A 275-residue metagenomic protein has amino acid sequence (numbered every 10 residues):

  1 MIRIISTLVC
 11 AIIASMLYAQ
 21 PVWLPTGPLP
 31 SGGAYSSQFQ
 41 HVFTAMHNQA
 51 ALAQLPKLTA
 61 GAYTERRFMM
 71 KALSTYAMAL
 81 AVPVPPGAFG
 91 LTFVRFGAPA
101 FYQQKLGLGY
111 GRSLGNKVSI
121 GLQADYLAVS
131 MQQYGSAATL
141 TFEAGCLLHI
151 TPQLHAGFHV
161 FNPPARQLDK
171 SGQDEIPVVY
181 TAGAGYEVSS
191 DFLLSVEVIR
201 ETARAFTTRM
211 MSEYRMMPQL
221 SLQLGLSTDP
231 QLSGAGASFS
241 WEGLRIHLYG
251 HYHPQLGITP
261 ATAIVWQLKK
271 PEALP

Functional and structural regions predicted by a protein language model:
M16-P85, I264: N-terminal, post-signal peptide beta-strand-biased segments of exported outer-membrane/organellar beta-barrel and other
A50-A53, A81-P83, G109-G111, Q123 (+6 more regions): Transmembrane beta-barrel domains of outer membrane proteins
L55-K57, V84-A88, S113-K117, T151-Q153 (+5 more regions): Strand-connecting loop/turn motifs
A62-R66, L91-R95, L122-Y126, F158-N162 (+3 more regions): Transmembrane beta-barrel strands of outer-membrane/channel proteins
F68-A72, G97-Y102, Y134-T139, S171-P177 (+3 more regions): Replace "Gram-negative outer membrane beta-barrel proteins" with "bacterial and organellar outer membrane beta-barrel
L73-T75, F101-L108, Q132-L140, L168-Q173 (+3 more regions): Outer-membrane beta-barrel translocator domains and adjoining extracellular loop/strand segments of Gram-negative
A77-F161: Transmembrane beta-barrel wall of Gram-negative outer-membrane proteins
V178-P275: Outer membrane beta-barrel transmembrane domains
